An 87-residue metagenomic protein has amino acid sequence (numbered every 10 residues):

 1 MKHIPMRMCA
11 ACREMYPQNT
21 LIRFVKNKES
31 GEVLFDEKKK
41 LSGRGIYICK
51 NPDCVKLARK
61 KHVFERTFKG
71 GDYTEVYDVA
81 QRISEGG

Functional and structural regions predicted by a protein language model:
M1-K2, G87: Flexible extramembrane loops and terminal tails that flank transmembrane helices in small membrane-associated subunits
M6-C9, I46: Residues immediately within or flanking Cys/His clusters that coordinate Zn2+ in small zinc-binding modules
A11-P17: N-terminal G-site helix/loop of the GST-like fold
R13, K50-V55: Cys/His-coordinated zinc-binding microdomains
P17-D36: Short recognition patches in nucleic-acid-associated and regulatory proteins
R23, I46-P52: Cysteine-rich micro-motifs
F35-I48, E75-G87: Short Fe-S-cluster ligation motifs
K56-G87: C-terminal structural segments of small proteins and small subunits
